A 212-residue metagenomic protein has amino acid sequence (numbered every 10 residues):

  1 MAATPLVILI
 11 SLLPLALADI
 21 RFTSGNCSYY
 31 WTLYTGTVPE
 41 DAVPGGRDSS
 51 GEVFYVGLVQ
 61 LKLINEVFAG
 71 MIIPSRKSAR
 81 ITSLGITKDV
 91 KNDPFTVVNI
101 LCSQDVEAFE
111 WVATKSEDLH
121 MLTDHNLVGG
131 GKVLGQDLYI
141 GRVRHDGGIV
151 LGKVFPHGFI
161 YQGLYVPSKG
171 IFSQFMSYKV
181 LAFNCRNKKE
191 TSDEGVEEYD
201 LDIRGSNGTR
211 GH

Functional and structural regions predicted by a protein language model:
M1-I10: Classical eukaryotic N-terminal signal peptides for Sec-dependent ER targeting/secretion, especially the positively
I10-S28: N-terminal signal peptide
G25-N26, V112-T114, D118-H212: Extracellular glycan/ECM-engagement signal in secreted proteins
Y30-T35, P39-F54, L58-V59: GGW-centered surface loops in extracellular recognition modules
V43-D48, K88-V90, G129-G131: Beta-strand elements of modular eukaryotic interaction domains
S50-I64, N99, L134-I149: Extracellular/lumenal glycan-associated surfaces
I64-P94, G152-S173: Extracellular cysteine-rich, disulfide-bonded modular repeats and adjacent stalk/linker segments in secreted
P94-V112: A low-complexity, Ser/Thr/Gly/Pro-enriched, surface-exposed linker/loop concept that marks segments flanking
